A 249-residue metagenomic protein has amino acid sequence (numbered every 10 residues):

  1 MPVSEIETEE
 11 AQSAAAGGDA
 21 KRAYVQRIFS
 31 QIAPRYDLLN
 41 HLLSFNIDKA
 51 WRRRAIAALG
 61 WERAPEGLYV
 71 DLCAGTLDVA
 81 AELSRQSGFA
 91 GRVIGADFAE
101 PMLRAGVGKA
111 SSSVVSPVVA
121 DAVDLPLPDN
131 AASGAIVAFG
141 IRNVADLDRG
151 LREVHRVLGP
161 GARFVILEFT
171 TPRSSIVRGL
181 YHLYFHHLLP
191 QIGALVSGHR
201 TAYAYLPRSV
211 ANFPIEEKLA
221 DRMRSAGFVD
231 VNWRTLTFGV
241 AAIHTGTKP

Functional and structural regions predicted by a protein language model:
R35, F45-G67, E82: Conserved alpha-helix/loop element of class I SAM-dependent methyltransferases that forms part of the SAM/SAH-binding
P65, F89, L158-R163: Short glycine-dipeptide loop
G67-D124: Class I SAM-dependent methyltransferase SAM/SAH-binding core
V123-G134: A short acidic, Gly/Pro-enriched loop at the edge of an enzyme's catalytic core that lines a small-molecule cofactor
S133-L147: A short SAM/SAH-binding and catalytic strip from SAM-dependent methyltransferases
D148-P160: A short glycine-rich, Lys/Arg-flanked "PGG" loop and its adjoining helix->strand segment in the class I
L167-R222, A226, N232: C-terminal alpha-helical "lid/dimerization" subdomain adjacent to the S-adenosyl-L-methionine
V229-D230, T235-P249: Core SAM-dependent methyltransferase catalytic element
